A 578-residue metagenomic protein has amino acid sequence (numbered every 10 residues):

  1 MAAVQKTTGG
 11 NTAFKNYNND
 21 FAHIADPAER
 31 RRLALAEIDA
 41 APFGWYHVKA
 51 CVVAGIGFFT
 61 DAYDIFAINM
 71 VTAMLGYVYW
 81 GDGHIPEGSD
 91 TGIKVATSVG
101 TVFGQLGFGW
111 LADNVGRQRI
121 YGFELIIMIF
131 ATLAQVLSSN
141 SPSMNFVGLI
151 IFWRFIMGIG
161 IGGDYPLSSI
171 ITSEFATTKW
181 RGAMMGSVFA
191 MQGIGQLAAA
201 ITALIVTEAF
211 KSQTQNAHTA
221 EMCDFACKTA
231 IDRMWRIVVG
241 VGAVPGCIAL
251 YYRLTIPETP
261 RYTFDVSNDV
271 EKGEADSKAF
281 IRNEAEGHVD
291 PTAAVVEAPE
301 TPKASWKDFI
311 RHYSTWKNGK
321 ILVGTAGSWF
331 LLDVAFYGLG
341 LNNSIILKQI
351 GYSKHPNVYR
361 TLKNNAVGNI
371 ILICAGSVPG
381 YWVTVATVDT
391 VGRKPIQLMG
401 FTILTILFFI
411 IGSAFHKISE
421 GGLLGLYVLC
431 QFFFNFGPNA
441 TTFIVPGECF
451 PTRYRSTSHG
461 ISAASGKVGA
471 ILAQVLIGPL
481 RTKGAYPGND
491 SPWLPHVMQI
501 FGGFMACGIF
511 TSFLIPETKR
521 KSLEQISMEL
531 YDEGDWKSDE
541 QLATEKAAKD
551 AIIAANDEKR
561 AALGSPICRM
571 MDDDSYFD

Functional and structural regions predicted by a protein language model:
M1-A73, Y77: Cytosolic juxtamembrane N-terminal segment immediately preceding the first transmembrane helix of multi-pass
D20-V48, E221-A230, G242, F264-I345 (+2 more regions): Flexible cytoplasmic loops linking transmembrane helices in multi-pass membrane transporters
T72-F103, G148: Extracellular/periplasmic helix-loop-helix junction of adjacent transmembrane segments in MFS-like secondary
V95-W110, I371-V383: Central cavity-lining transmembrane alpha-helices of secondary-active solute carriers, predominantly the Major
I126-S143, I403-K417: C-terminal ends and interior cores of transmembrane alpha-helices in multi-pass membrane transporters/permeases
A131, N145-G162, G421-G437: Hydrophobic core of transmembrane alpha-helices in multi-pass small-molecule transporters, especially MFS/SLC-type
I205-E300, P495-K546: Central mid-sequence intracellular linker of multi-pass
S344, K348-T544: C-terminal transmembrane bundle
